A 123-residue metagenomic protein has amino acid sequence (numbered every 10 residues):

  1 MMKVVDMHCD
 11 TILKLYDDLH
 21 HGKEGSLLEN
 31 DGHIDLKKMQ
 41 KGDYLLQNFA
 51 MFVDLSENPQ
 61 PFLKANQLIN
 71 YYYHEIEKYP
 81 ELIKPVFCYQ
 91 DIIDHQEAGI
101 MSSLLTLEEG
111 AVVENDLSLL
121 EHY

Functional and structural regions predicted by a protein language model:
M1-Y123: N-terminal hydrophobic targeting/anchoring segments and the immediately downstream early-domain regions of hydrolases
